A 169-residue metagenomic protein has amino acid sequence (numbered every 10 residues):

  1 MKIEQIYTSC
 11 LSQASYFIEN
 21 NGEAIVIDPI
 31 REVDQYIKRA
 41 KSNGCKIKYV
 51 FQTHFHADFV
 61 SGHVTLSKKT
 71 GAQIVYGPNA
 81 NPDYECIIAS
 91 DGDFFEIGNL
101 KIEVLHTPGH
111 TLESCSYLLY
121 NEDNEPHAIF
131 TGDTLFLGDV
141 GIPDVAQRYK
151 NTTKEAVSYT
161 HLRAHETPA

Functional and structural regions predicted by a protein language model:
M1-K46, Y117-G132, G138: Conserved beta-strand hairpin/beta-sheet module of binuclear metal-dependent hydrolase folds, prominently
I27, K48-H54, V75-P78, T107-G109 (+1 more regions): Active-site neighborhood of phospho(di)ester-bond hydrolases with catalytic His/Asp-centered motifs
V33-D34, F55-V60, N81-Y84, L112-E113 (+1 more regions): Active-site environment of divalent metal-dependent phosphoester hydrolases
V33-V75: Active-site metal-binding motif and surrounding structural segment of the metallo-beta-lactamase
G132-N151: Active-site gating loops and adjacent loop-to-helix segments of metal-dependent hydrolytic enzymes
N151-L162: Alpha-helical scaffold segments that flank or form the walls of functional sites
H161-A164, P168-A169: Single conserved hydrophobic/aromatic residue that forms the stacking wall/gate of nucleotide- or nucleobase-binding
